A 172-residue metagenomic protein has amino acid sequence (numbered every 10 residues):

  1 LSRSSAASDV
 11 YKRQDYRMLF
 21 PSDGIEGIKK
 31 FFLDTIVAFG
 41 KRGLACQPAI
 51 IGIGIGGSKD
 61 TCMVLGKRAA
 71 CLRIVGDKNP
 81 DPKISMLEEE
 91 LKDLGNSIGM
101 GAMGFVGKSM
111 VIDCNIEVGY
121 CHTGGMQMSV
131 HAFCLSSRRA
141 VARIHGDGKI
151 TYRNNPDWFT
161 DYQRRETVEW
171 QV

Functional and structural regions predicted by a protein language model:
L1-A7, Y11: Single conserved hydrophobic/aromatic residue that forms the stacking wall/gate of nucleotide- or nucleobase-binding
V10, I116-H122, M126, A132-A140 (+3 more regions): Active-site loops and adjacent core secondary-structure elements that bind or stabilize anionic groups
K12-L44: Internal alpha/beta scaffold segment
G24-F31, C62-L91, R143: Gly/Ser/Thr-rich active-site loops/lids in small-molecule metabolic enzymes that frequently grip phosphoryl groups
L33-K41, C71, V75, E89-G101 (+2 more regions): Generic secondary-structure signature for well-ordered alpha-helical cores
F39-I50, D77-S85, I98-D113, Q171: Flexible, glycine/charged-enriched surface loops at secondary-structure junctions
R42-V64, Y120-C134: Conserved phosphate/anionic-ligand binding catalytic regions in large, soluble enzymes, centered on
D77, I84-E90, M103-F105, D113-C114 (+1 more regions): Catalytic or ion-coupling anion/metal-binding cores of large enzyme and transporter domains
